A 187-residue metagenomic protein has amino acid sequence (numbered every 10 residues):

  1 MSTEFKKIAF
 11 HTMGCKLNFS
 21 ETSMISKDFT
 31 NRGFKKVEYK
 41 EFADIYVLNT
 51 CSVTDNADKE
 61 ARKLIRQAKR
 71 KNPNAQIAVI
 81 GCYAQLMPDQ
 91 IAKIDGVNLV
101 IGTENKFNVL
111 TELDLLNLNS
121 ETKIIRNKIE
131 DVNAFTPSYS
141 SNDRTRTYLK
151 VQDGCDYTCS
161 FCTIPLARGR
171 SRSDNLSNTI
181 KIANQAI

Functional and structural regions predicted by a protein language model:
M1-I187: Proteins enriched for Cys/Gly/acidic motifs involved in redox and nucleic-acid/cofactor modification
